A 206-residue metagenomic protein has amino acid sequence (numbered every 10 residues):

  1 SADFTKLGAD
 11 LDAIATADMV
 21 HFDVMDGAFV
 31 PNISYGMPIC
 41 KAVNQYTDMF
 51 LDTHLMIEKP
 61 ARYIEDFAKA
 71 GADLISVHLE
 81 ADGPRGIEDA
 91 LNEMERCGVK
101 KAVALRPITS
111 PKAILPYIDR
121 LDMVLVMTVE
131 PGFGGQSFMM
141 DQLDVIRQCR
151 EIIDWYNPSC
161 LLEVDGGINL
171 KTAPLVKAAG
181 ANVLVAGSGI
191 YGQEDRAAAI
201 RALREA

Functional and structural regions predicted by a protein language model:
S1-S76, A81-D89, K100-K101, K112-L121 (+4 more regions): Conserved N-terminal beta1-alpha1 strand-loop-helix module at the mouth
E95: Anion (oxyanion) recognition and catalysis
V129-P131: Short glycine-rich anion-binding loops that position phosphate/pyrophosphate groups of nucleotides and phosphorylated
L143, S159-G166: Conserved Lys-Pro-Asp/Glu-containing loop-to-beta segment of HAD-superfamily phosphomonoesterases, centered on
G167-A179: Acidic, divalent-metal-coordinating active-site segment for phosphoryl/phosphodiester hydrolysis, typified by short
A181-A186, Y191-G192: Acidic, Mg2+-coordinating phosphoryl-transfer loop and its flanking beta/alpha structural elements, shared across
